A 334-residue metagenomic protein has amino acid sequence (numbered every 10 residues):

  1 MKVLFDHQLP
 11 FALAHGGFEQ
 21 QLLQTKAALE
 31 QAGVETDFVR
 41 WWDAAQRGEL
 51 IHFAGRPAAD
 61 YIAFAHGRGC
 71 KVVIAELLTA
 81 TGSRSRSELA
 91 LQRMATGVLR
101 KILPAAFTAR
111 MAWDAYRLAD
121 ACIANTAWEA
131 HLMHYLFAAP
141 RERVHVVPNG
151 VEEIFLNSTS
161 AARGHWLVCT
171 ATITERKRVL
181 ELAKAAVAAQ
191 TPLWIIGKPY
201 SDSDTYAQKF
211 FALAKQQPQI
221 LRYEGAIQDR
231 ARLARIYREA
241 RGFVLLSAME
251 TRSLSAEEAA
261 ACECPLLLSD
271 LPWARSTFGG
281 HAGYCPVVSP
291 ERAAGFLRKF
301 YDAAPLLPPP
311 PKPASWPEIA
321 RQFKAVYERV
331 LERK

Functional and structural regions predicted by a protein language model:
G17, D302-R333: A charged, aromatic-enriched C-terminal amphipathic alpha-helix characteristic of glycosyltransferases across folds
V98-C122, H131: Membrane-proximal helix-turn-helix segments that form the acceptor-binding/catalytic region of lipid-linked
S160-I196: Conserved donor-binding/catalytic core segment of Leloir-type glycosyltransferases
A207-I227, A231: Nucleotide-activated donor-binding/catalytic signature segment of Leloir-type glycosyltransferases, i.e., the conserved
A234-A240: Short alpha-helical donor nucleotide-sugar binding micro-motif in glycosyltransferases
A248: Aromatic "clamp/platform" in nucleotide-sugar-dependent glycosyltransferases that forms part of the donor/acceptor
A261, P265-L268: Short hydrophobic beta-strand element within catalytic cores of glycosyltransferases and related nucleotide-activated
A282-E291, R298-D302: Conserved acidic donor-binding segment of nucleotide-sugar-dependent glycosyltransferases
